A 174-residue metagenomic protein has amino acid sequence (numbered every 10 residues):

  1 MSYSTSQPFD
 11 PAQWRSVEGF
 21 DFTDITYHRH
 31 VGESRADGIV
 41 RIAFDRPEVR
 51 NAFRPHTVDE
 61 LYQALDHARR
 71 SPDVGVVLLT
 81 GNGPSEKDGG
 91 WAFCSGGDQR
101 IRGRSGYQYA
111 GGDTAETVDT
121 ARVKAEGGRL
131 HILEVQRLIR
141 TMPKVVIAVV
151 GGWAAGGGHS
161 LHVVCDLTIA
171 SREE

Functional and structural regions predicted by a protein language model:
S2-S85: Conserved CoA-thioester-binding segment of acyl-CoA-metabolizing enzymes
G32, W91, L138-I139: Short secondary-structure boundary/capping segments
R35-A36, D88, I169-E174: C-terminal long alpha-helix characteristic of the crotonase
I42, L79, D98, L161-V163: Hydrophobic/aromatic residues within transmembrane alpha-helices of multi-pass small-molecule transporters
V49, G81-E134, A154: Glycine- (often His-adjacent) and acidic-residue-rich active-site loop that binds/positions the CoA thioester
S71, D98, D166: Acidic active-site catalytic centers that drive phospho-/nucleotidyl reactions and related ester hydrolyses
H131-E174: Glycine-rich beta-to-alpha active-site loop
